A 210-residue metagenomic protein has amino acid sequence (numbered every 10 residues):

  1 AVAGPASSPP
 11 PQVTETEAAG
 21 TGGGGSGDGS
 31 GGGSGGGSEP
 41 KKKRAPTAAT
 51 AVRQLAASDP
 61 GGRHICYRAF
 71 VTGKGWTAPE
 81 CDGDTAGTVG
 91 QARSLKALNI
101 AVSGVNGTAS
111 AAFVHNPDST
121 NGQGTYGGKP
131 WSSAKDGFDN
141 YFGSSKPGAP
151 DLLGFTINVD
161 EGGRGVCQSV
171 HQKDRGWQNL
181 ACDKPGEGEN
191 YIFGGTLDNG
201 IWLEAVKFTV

Functional and structural regions predicted by a protein language model:
A1-V210: Lectin-type carbohydrate-recognition ectodomains
